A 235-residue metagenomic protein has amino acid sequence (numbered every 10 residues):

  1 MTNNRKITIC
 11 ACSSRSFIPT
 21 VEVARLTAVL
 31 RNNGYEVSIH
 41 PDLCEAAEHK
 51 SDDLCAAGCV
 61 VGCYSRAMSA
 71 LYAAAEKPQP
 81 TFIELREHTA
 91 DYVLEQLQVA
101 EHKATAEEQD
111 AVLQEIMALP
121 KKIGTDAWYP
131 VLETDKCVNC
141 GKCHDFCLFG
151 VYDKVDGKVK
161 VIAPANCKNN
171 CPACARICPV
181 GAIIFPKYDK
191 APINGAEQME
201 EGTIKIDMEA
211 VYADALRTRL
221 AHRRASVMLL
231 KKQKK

Functional and structural regions predicted by a protein language model:
M1, P164-K235: Flanking helices and flexible, charged tails adjoining ferredoxin-like Fe-S electron-transfer domains in multi-subunit
M1-P120, G124-T125: Iron-sulfur-associated redox domains of electron-transfer enzymes in respiratory and anaerobic energy metabolism
C10-C12, C44, C59, C63 (+4 more regions): Disulfide-bonded cysteines in secreted/extracellular proteins and peptides
E22-R25, A67, L132, K142 (+1 more regions): Short Gly/charged-rich anion-binding patches and loops
K50-S51, K158, Q198-M199: Short secondary-structure transition/capping segments
M117-N139, G150-R176, F185-N194: Ferredoxin-like iron-sulfur electron-transfer modules
